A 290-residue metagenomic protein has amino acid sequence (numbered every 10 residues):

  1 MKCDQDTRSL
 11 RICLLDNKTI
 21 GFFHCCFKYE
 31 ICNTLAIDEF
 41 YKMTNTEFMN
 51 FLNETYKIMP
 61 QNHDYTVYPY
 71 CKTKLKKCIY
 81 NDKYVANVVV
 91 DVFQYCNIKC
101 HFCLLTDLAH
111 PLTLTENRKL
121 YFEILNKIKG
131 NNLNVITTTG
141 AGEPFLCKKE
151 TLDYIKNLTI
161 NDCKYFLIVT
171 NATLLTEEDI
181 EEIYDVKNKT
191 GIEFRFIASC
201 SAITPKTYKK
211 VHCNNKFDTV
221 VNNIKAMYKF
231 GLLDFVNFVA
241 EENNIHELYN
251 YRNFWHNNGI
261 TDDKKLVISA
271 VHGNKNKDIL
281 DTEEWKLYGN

Functional and structural regions predicted by a protein language model:
M1-L75, V267-N290: Accessory C-terminal segments flanking Radical SAM cores
T7-T19, K74-T106, N134-T139: N-terminal pre-triad scaffold of radical SAM enzymes
E30-E39, L75-N81, L105-L114: Iron-sulfur (Fe-S) cluster-binding segments and ferredoxin-like electron-carrier domains, especially [2Fe-2S]
N62-D82, V92-F93, C100, K119-E123 (+2 more regions): SEC14/CRAL-TRIO lipid-binding/transfer domains and related phosphoinositide-recognition modules that form deep
V85-Y95, T106-K119, N132-C147, N161-T176 (+3 more regions): Core AdoMet radical
I128-K129, T159, I183-G191, Y228: Acidic (Asp/Glu)-rich catalytic clusters
K148-K156, T176-K187, E247-Y251: Distinct, well-ordered alpha-helical segments
E242-H256: Catalytic cores of alpha/beta
